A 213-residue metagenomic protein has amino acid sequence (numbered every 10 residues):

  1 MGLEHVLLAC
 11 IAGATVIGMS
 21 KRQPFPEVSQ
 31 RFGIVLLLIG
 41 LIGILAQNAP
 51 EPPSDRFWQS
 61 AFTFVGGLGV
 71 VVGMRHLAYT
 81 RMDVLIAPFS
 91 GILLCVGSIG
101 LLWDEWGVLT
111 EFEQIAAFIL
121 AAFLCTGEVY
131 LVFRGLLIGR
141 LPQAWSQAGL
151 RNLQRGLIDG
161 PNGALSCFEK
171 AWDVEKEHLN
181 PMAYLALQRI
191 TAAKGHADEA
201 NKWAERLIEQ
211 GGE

Functional and structural regions predicted by a protein language model:
M1-A144: Long, contiguous interaction/recruitment modules in multidomain scaffold/adaptor proteins
G73-L77, A171, H178, L207: Alpha-helical solenoid scaffolds that mediate protein-protein interactions, centered on TPR/SEL1-like repeats but also
L120-L124, L153-S166: Helix-turn-helix repeat elements of alpha-solenoid scaffolds
W145, N152-R155, T191: Residue at a conserved register position within TPR or TPR-like alpha-solenoid repeats
A148, L185-L187: Structural register within alpha-helical repeat arrays
W172, Q188-E213: TPR/TPR-like (Sel1-like) alpha-helical repeat modules
